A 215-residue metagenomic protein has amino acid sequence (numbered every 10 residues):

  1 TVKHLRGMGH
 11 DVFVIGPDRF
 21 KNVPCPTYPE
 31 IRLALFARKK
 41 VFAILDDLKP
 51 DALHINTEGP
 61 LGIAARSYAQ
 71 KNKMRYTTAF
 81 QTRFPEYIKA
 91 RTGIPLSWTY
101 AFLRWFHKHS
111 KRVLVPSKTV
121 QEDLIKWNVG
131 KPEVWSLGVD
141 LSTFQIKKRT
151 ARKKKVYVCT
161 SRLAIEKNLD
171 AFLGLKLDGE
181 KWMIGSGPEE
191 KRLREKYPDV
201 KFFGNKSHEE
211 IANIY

Functional and structural regions predicted by a protein language model:
T1-F20, L48: N-terminal subdomain of nucleotide-sugar transferases
D18, T119, L137-G138: Carbohydrate-associated surface elements
A43-G62, N72-T77: Short N-terminal targeting/anchoring amphipathic segment
L45, H107, N213-Y215: Short alpha-helical donor nucleotide-sugar binding micro-motif in glycosyltransferases
R75-T77, F84-W105, V115, L141: Nucleotide-sugar donor phosphate/pyrophosphate-binding loop at the beta->alpha transition of glycosyltransferases
V139-K153, E210: Acidic anion/phosphate-binding donor-loop and adjacent secondary structure in glycosyltransferase catalytic cores
K148-I184: Conserved donor-binding/catalytic core segment of Leloir-type glycosyltransferases
E190-N213: Nucleotide-activated donor-binding/catalytic signature segment of Leloir-type glycosyltransferases, i.e., the conserved
